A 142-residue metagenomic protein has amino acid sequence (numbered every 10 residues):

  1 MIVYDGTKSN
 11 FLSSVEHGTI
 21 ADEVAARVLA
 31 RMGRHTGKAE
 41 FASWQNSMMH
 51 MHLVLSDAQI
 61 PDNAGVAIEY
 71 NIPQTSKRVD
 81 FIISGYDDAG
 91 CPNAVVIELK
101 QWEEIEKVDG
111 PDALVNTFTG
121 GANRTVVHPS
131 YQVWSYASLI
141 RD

Functional and structural regions predicted by a protein language model:
M1-D142: Accessory nucleic-acid engagement/destabilization modules that flank
